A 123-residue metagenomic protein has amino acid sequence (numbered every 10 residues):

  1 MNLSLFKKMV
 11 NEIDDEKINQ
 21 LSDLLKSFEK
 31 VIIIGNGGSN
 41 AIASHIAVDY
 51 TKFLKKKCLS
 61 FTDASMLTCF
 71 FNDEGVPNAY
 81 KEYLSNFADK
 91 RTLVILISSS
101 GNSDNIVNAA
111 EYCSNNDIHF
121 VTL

Functional and structural regions predicted by a protein language model:
M1-I13: Generic N-terminal amphipathic, Lys/Arg-enriched alpha-helix
N2, K26, F87-R91: A short alpha-helix capping/helix-coil boundary motif
L5, Q20, L24, I42-D49: Residue-level detector of alpha-helical secondary structure
N11-F28: A short, well-structured juxtamembrane/interface segment
V31-L123: Glycine-rich phosphate-binding loops that contact phosphosugars or nucleotide phosphates
